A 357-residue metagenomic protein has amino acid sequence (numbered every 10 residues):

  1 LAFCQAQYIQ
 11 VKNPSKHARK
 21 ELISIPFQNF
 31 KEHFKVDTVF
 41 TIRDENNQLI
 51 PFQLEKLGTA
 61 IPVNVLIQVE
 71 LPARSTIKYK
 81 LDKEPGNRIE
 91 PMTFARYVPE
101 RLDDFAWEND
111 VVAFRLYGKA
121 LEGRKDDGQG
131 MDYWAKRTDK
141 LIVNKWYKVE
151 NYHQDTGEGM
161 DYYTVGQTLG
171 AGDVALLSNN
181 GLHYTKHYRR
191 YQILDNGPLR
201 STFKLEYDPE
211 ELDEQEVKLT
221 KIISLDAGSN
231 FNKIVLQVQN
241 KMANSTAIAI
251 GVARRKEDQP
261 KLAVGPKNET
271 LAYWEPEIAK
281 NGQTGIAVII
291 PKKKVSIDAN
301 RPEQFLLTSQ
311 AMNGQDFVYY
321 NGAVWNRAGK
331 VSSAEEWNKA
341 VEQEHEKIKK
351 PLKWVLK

Functional and structural regions predicted by a protein language model:
L1-Q5: Hydrophobic h-region of N-terminal signal peptides that target proteins for export in Gram-negative bacteria
A6-A95: Alpha-mannosidase-like glycoside hydrolase catalytic domains involved in N-glycan trimming, generalizing to other
D37-P62, P209-D213, D258-E275, A287-D298: Solvent-exposed beta-strand/loop surfaces of large extracellular or lumenal domains
L57-E100, I248-A263, K267-P276, K280 (+1 more regions): Extended acidic/polar, glycine-enriched regions that form or flank non-catalytic beta-rich accessory modules
N64-L66, L71, V288-K357: Beta-strand-rich recognition/accessory modules
K78-L182: Solvent-exposed N-terminal domain segments of exported/luminal and surface proteins
V149-A227: Extended, loop-rich substrate-binding clefts of extracytoplasmic carbohydrate-active enzymes
L219, F231-A263: Acidic (Asp/Glu-rich), glycine- and aromatic
